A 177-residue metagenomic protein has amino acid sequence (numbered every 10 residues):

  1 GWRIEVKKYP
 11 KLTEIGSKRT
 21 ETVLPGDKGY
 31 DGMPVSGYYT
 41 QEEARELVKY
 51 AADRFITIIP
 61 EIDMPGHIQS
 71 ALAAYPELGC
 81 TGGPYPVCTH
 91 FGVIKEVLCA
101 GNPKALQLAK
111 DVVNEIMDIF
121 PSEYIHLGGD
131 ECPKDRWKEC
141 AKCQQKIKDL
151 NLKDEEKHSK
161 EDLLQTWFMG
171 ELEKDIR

Functional and structural regions predicted by a protein language model:
G1-D53, I68-Q107, D135-D162, T166: Aromatic- and acidic-residue-enriched carbohydrate-binding clefts of CAZyme catalytic domains
A44, V48, I62, A109-M117 (+1 more regions): Generic structural signal for well-ordered alpha-helices, preferentially at hydrophobic/aromatic core positions
Y50-I56, I116-E123, K174-R177: Secondary-structure transition/capping motifs at alpha-helix termini and the adjoining loop/turn into the next element
F55-I59, V97, Y124-H126: Structural preference for beta-strand elements that scaffold enzyme active sites
I58, A109, L127, I176: Conserved, mostly hydrophobic/aromatic
P60, Y75-P76, P121: Proline-centered flexible-loop/turn and helix-kink motifs
I62, E123-D135: Short acidic/histidine-rich active-site segments
M64-G66: Conserved beta-strand edge residues that scaffold enzyme active sites
